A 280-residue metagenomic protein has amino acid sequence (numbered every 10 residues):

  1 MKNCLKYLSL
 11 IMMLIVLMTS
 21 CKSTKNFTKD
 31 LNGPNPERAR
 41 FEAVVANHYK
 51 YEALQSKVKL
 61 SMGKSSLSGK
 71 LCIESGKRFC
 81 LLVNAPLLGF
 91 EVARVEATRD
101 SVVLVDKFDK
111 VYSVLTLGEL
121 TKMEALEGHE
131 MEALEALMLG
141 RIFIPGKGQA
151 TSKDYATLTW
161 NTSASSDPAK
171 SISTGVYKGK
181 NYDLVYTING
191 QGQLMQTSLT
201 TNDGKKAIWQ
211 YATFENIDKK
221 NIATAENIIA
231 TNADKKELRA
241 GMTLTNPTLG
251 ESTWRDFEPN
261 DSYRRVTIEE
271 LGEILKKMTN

Functional and structural regions predicted by a protein language model:
M1-S9: Bacterial N-terminal signal peptides that target proteins for export
V16-S20: C-terminal motif of bacterial Sec signal peptides marking the signal peptidase cleavage site
C21-L67, R264, I268-N280: N-terminal leader/targeting segments and the immediate start of mature chains
R38-R40, F108-L184: Flexible, processing/modification-adjacent segments and terminal tails in exported/periplasmic/extracellular proteins
A46-L54, G63-S65, C72-K77, V95-A97 (+2 more regions): Edge/loop elements at the starts and ends of beta-strands within beta-rich repeat scaffolds
L60-M62, A85-L87, N232: Transmembrane beta-strands of outer-membrane beta-barrel pores
R78-A136, E237: An acidic-aromatic
G148-V266: Gly/Pro-enriched, hydrophobic low-complexity segments that function as extracytoplasmic propeptides/linkers
